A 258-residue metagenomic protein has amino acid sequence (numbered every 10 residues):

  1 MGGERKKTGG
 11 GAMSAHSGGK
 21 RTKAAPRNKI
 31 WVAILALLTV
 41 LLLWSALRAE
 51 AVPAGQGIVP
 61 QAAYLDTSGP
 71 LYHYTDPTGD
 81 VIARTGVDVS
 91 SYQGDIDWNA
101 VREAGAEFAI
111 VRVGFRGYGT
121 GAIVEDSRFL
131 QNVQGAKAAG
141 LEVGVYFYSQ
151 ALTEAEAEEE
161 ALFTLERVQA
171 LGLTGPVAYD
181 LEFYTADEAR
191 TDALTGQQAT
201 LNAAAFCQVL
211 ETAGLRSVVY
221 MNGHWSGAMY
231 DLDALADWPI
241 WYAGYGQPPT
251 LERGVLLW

Functional and structural regions predicted by a protein language model:
M1-R21: N-terminal targeting leaders characterized by basic, low-complexity, disordered sequences that direct proteins
R21-A36: N-terminal Sec-pathway targeting helices
A51-G114: Boundary/entry segment of secreted carbohydrate-active catalytic domains
V81-A83, A106-E107, A139-L141, L173-V177 (+2 more regions): Short, well-ordered coil/turn segments that N-cap beta-strands
G86-D97, G114-F129, Q150-E159, H224-M229: Acidic-and-aromatic substrate-binding clefts and catalytic sites of carbohydrate-active enzymes
W98-G105, R128-G140, T164-L173, P249: Acidic (Asp/Glu)-rich catalytic clusters
E107-G117, V133-L152, P176-A178: Short, well-structured secondary-structure segments
R167-V177, L181-W258: Surface-exposed substrate-engagement region within the catalytic domains of secreted or surface-exposed extracellular
